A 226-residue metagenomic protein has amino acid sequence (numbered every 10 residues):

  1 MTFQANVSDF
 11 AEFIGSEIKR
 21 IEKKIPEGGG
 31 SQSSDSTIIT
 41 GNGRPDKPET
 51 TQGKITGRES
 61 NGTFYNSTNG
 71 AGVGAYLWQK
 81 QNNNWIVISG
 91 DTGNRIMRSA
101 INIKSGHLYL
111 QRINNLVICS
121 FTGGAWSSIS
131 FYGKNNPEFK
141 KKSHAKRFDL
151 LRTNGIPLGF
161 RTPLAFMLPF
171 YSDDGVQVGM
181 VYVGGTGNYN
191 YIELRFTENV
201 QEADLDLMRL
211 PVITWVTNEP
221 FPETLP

Functional and structural regions predicted by a protein language model:
M1-T40, Q79-G93: Short, low-complexity N-terminal tether/leader segments at secretion or assembly junctions of large, surface-exposed
I21-G70: Extracellular/surface-exposed low-complexity repeats and stalk/linker segments enriched in Gly/Pro and small polar
E59-F64, T92-R98, R161-P169: Short, hydrophobic/aromatic-rich segments at coil-to-beta transitions
T63-D91, V117-C119: Short, surface-exposed terminal/edge motifs of secreted or surface/virion proteins that either
N69-V73, N82-N84, G124-S128, G159-L164 (+1 more regions): Acidic glycine-/aspartate-rich tracts in secreted/extracellular proteins
N84-L116: Terminal (often C-terminal
I103-H107, S130-F131, E138-P226: Extracellular jelly-roll beta-sandwich "head" domains, especially the C-terminal globular C1q domain
N115-A125: Short, well-ordered beta-strand segments enriched in hydrophobic/aromatic residues
